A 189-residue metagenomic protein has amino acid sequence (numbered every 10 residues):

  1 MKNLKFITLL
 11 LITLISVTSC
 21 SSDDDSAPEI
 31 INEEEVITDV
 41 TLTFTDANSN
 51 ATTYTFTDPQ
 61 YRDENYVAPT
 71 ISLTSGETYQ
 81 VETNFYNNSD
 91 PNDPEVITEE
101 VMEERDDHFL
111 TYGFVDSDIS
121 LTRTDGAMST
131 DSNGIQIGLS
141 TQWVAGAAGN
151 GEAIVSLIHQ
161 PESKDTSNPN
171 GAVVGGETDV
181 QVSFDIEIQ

Functional and structural regions predicted by a protein language model:
M1-T18: Sec-dependent bacterial lipoprotein signal peptides
T13-T41: Bacterial Sec-dependent N-terminal signal peptides
D23-A27, I31-E33, N92-I135, Q142-A145: Extended, polar beta-sheet/loop recognition surfaces of beta-rich domains that mediate binding to diverse ligands
D46-T74: N-terminal edge beta-strand
E77-V81: Short beta-strand segments enriched for Tyr within beta-sheet-rich domains, predominantly fibronectin type III
N87-V96, Q160-N168: Short acidic/polar inter-strand loop motif in beta-rich domains
G113-V180, F184-Q189: Helix-rich interaction surfaces within compact, conserved domain-sized segments that mediate assembly or partner
